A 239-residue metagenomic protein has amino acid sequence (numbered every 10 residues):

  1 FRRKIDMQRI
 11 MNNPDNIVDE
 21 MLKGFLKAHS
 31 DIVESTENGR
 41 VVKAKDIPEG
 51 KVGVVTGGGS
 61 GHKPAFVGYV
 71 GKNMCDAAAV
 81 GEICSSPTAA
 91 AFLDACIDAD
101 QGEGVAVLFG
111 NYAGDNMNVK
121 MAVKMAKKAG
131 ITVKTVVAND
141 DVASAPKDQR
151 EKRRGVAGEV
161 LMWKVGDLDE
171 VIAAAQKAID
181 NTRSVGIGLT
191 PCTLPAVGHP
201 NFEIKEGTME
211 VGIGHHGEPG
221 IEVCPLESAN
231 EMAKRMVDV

Functional and structural regions predicted by a protein language model:
R3-V54, V197-H199, I204-E206: N-terminal amphipathic/basic leader segments beginning at the initiator methionine
I5-D6, E49-G57, F66-A79, A143-P146 (+1 more regions): Gly-rich Lys/Arg/Thr-decorated short loops/hinges at beta-loop-alpha junctions or inter-strand turns that position
Q8, V52-G59, C75-A78, G104-A113 (+3 more regions): Short glycine-rich or small-residue beta-strand-to-loop segments that form or flank ligand, phosphate, metal/Fe-S
H62, Y69-G102, K234-V239: Glycine-rich oxoanion-binding loops at beta->alpha junctions
K63-F66, A89-L93, G114-K120, A143-P146: Short glycine/serine/threonine-rich phosphate/pyrophosphate-binding segments that cradle anionic phosphate groups
A78-I83, K127-Q149: Short, acidic/small-residue loops that bind anionic groups at enzyme active sites
A138-N181: Short alpha-helices
D169-V239: Mixed-charge interfacial surface used for oligomerization/domain docking and macromolecular partner engagement
